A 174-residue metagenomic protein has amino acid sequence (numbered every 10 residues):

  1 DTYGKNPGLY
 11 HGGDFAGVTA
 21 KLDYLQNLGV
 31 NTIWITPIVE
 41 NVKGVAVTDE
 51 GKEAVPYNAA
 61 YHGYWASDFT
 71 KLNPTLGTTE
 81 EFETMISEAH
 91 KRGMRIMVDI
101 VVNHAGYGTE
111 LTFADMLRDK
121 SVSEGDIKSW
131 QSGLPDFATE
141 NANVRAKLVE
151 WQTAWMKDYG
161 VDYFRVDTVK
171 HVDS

Functional and structural regions predicted by a protein language model:
D1-Y159: Substrate-binding/active-site clefts of carbohydrate-active enzymes
T75-T78, V169-S174: Acidic-and-aromatic substrate-binding clefts and catalytic sites of carbohydrate-active enzymes
M97, Y163-V169: Short catalytic-loop micro-motif centered on adjacent basic/acidic residues
